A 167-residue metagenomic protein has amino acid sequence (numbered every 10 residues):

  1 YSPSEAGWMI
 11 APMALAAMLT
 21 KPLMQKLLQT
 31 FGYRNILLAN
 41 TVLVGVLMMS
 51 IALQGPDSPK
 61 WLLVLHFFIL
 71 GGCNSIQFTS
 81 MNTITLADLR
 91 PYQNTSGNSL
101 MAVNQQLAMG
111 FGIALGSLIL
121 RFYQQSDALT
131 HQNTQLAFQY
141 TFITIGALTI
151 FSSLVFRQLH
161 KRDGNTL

Functional and structural regions predicted by a protein language model:
Y1-Q125, N133-D163: 12-transmembrane solute porter fold
T166-L167: Short cytosolic juxtamembrane segments of multi-pass membrane proteins
